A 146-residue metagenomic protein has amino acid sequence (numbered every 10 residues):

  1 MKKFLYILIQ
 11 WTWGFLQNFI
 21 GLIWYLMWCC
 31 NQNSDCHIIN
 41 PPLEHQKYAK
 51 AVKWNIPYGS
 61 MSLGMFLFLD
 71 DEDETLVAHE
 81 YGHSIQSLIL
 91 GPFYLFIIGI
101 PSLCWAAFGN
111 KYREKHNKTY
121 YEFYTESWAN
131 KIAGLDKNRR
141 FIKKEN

Functional and structural regions predicted by a protein language model:
K2-D35, N40, E44-N55, L95-N146: Metalloprotease/metallohydrolase-associated module, dominated by Zn2+-dependent proteases
E44-E72: Active-site scaffold of zinc-dependent metalloenzymes
L69, D73-T75, Y121, I132: Membrane-embedded helix-turn/re-entrant segments that form the catalytic/gating core of multi-pass membrane enzymes
T75-S87: Active-site recognition of the HExxH zinc-binding catalytic motif
I85-F93, I97: Interfacial aromatic "cap" segments that immediately flank transmembrane helices in multipass membrane proteins
